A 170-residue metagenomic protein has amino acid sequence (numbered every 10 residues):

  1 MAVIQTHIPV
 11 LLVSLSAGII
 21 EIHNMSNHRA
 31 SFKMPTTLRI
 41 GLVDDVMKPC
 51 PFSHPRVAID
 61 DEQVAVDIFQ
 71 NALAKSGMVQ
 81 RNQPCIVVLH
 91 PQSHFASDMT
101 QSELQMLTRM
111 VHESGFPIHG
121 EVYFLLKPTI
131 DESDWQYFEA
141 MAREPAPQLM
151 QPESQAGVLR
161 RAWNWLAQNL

Functional and structural regions predicted by a protein language model:
M1-F32, E139-L170: Gly/Thr-rich phosphate-binding beta-strand-loop-beta motif of the actin/hexokinase/Hsp70
L11, S16-G115: Conserved phosphate-binding loops in N-terminal lobes of ATP-dependent enzymes of the actin/Hsp70/sugar-kinase
E62-S76, Q136-P152: A broadly tuned preference for mixed-charge, low-complexity surface segments
T108-Y137: Long, charge-dense
